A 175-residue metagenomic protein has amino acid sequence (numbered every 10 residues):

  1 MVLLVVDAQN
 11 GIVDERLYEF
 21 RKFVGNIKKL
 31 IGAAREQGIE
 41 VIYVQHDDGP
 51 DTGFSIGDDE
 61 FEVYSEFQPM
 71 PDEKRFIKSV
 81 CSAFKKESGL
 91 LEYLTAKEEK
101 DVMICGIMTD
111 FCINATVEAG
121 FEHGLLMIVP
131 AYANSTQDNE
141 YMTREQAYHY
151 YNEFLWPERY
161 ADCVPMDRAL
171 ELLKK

Functional and structural regions predicted by a protein language model:
M1-V2, K29-G32, F54-K175: Active-site-adjacent betaalpha module
L4-D7: N-terminal nucleotide-binding beta1-loop-alpha1 segment
Q9, D47-D48, C81, M108: Catalytic metal-binding/acid-base residues of hydrolase active sites
Q9-E15: Short acidic, Gly/Ser-rich segments with clustered Asp/Glu that frequently serve as metal-coordination loops in enzyme
G11, G49, S135-T136: Active-site loop signature of alpha/beta-hydrolase-fold enzymes
E15-L17, G53-S55: Short, glycine/acidic-enriched capping/hinge loops at junctions between secondary-structure elements
R16-D47: A short alpha/beta connector and helix-capping loop motif
H46-G49, E60-E62: Glycine-rich, small/polar surface segments that engage phosphate groups of diverse ligands
